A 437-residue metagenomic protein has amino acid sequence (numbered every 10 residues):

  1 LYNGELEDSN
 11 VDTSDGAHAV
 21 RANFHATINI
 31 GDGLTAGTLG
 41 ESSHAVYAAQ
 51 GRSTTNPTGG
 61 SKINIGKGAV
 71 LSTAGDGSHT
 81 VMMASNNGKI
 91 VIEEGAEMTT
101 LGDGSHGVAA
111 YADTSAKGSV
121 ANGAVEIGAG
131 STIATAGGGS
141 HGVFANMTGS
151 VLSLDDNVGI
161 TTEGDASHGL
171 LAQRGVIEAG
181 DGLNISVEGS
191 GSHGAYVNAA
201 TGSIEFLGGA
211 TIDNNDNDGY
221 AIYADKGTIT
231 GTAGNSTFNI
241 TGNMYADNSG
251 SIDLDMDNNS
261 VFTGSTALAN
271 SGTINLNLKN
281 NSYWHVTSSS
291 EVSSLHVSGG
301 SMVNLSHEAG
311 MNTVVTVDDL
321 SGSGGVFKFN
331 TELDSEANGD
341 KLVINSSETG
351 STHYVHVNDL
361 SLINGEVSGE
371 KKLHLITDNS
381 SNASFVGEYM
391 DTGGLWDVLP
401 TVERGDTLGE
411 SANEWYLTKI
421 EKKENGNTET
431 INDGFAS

Functional and structural regions predicted by a protein language model:
L1-E5, A17-F24, H44-T55, S78-S85 (+10 more regions): Glycine-rich beta-solenoid repeat tracts in large extracellular/virion proteins
L1-G16, T27-S42, S61-G77, K89-G104 (+11 more regions): Beta-strand-rich solenoid/repeat architectures in extracellular/passenger domains of polysaccharide-targeting enzymes
V108-A110, S282, T349, S437: Short low-polarity hydrophobic stretches
T201, G208, D213-D218, Y223-S347 (+3 more regions): Extracellular beta-solenoid/beta-roll
N425-S437: Outer membrane beta-barrel translocator domains of Type V secretion systems
